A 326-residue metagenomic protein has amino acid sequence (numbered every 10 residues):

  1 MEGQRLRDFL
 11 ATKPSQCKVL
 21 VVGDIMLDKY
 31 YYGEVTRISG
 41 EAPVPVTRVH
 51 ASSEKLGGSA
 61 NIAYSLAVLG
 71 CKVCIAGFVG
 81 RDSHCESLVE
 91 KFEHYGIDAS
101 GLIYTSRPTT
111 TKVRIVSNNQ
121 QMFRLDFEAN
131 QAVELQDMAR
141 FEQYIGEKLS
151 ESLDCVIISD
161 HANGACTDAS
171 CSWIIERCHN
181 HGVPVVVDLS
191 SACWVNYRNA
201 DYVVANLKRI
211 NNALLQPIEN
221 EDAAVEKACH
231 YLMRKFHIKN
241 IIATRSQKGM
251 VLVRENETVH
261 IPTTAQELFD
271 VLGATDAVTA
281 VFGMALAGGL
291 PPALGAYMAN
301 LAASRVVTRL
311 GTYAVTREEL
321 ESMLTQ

Functional and structural regions predicted by a protein language model:
M1-T36: Positively charged, low-complexity intrinsically disordered leader regions
E2-L10, G40, V44-T111, M323-T325: Substrate-binding N-lobe of the ribokinase-like
L20-V22, R124-D126, D154-I157, V186 (+2 more regions): Structural motif
I25, H161, A277: Active-site metal-binding loops of divalent metal-dependent hydrolases
G101-R107, R114-E151: Conserved phosphate-binding/catalytic loop of the ribokinase/pfkB sugar-kinase fold
S152-A165: Short acidic, glycine-rich surface-loop motifs adjacent to enzyme active sites
G164-T258: Conserved phosphate/ATP/ADP-binding segment of small-molecule kinases
K235-N240, T264-M323: Conserved post-catalytic alpha-helical subdomain immediately downstream of the catalytic base and nucleotide-binding
